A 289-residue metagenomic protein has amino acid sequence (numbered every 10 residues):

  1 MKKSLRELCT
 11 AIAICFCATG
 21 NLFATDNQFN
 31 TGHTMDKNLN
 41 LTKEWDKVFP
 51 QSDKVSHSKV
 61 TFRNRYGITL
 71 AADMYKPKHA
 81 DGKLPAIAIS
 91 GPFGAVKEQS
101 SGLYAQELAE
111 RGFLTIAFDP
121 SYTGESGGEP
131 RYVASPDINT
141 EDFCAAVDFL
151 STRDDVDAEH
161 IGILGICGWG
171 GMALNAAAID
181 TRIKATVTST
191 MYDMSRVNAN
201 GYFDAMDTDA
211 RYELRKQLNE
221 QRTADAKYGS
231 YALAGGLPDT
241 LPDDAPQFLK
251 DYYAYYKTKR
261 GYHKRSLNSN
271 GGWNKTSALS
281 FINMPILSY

Functional and structural regions predicted by a protein language model:
M35-G82: N-terminal cap/lid segment of alpha/beta-hydrolase-fold proteins
G82-P92: Short beta-strand element of the alpha/beta-hydrolase
G94-Q106, P120: The serine-hydrolase catalytic nucleophile loop
E107-G127: Conserved alpha/beta-hydrolase
V133-D154: Alpha/beta-hydrolase active-site loop
D154-C167: Alpha/beta-hydrolase fold nucleophile elbow
G165-N175: Glycine-rich nucleophile elbow surrounding the catalytic serine of serine-hydrolase chemistry
L174-K259: Alpha/beta-hydrolase-fold enzymes
